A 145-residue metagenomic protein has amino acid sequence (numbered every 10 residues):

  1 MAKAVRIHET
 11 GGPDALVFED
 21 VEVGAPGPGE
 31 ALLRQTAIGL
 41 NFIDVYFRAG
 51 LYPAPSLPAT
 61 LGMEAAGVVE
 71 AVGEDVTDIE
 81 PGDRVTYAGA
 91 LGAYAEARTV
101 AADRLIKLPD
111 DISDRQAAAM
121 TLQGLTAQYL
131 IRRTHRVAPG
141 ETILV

Functional and structural regions predicted by a protein language model:
M1-K3: Extreme N-terminal starter segment of soluble prokaryotic enzymes
I7-A15: Extracellular beta-rich ligand/substrate-recognition surface
V17, G29, M63, A102 (+1 more regions): Exposed loop/turn and edge beta-strand positions of beta-sandwich/beta-sheet ligand-binding modules
E22-G39, A49-G92: Glycine-rich beta-strand-centered segment in the early N-terminal region that forms part of a ligand/cofactor-binding
I43-Y46: Cytochrome P450 core scaffold surrounding the K-helix E-X-X-R motif and the conserved "meander" helix-loop region
R84-V145: NAD(P)H dinucleotide-binding glycine-rich loop of Rossmann-like/cofactor-binding domains, especially the beta1-alpha1
